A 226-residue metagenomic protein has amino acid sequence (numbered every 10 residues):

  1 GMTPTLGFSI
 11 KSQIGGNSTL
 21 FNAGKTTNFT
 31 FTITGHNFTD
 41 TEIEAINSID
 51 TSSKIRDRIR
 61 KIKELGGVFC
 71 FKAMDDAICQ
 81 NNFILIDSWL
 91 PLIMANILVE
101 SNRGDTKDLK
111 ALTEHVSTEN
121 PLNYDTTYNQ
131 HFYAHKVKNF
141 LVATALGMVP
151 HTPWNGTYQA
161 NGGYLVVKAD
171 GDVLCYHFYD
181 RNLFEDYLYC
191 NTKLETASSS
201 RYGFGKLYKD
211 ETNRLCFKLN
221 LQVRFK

Functional and structural regions predicted by a protein language model:
G1-K226: Short, positively charged
